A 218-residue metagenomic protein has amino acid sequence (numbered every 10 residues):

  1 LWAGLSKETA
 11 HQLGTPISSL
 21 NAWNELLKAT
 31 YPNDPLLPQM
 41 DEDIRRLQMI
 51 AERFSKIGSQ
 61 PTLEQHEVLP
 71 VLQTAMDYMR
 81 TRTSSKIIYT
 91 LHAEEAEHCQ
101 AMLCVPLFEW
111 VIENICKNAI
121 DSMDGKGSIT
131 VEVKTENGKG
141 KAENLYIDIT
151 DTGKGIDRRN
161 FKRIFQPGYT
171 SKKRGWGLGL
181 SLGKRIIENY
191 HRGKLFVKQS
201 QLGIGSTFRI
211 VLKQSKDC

Functional and structural regions predicted by a protein language model:
S6, G179, G183: Short alpha-helical Gxxx[C/S/T] motif in the catalytic ATP-binding
S19, L37-K86: Conserved DHp (HisKA) dimerization/phosphotransfer helix of two-component histidine kinases, i.e., the long coiled-coil
I88-C99, E136: Conserved catalytic submotifs in the C-terminal HATPase_c
N118-I120: Short helix-loop "hinge" at the ATP-lid/N-box region of the Bergerat-fold HATPase_c
D151: Acidic ATP/Mg2+-coordinating residue in the GHKL
I156-P167: Short conserved segment of the HATPase_c
I187-E188: Detector for a conserved hydrophobic position within an alpha-helical segment of the HATPase_c
H191-Q199: Glycine-rich ATP-binding loops of the HATPase_c
